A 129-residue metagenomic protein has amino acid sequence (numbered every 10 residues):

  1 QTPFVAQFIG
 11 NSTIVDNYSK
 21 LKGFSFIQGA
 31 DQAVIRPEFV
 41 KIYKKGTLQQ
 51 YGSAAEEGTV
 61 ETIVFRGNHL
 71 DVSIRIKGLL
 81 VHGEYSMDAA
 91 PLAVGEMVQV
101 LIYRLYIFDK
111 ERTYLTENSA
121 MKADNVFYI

Functional and structural regions predicted by a protein language model:
Q1-G10, I14-N17: Conserved beta-strand-loop-alpha-helix hinge in the C-terminal portion of ABC ATPase nucleotide-binding domains
S12, K22-I129: Non-catalytic connector elements of ABC transporters
